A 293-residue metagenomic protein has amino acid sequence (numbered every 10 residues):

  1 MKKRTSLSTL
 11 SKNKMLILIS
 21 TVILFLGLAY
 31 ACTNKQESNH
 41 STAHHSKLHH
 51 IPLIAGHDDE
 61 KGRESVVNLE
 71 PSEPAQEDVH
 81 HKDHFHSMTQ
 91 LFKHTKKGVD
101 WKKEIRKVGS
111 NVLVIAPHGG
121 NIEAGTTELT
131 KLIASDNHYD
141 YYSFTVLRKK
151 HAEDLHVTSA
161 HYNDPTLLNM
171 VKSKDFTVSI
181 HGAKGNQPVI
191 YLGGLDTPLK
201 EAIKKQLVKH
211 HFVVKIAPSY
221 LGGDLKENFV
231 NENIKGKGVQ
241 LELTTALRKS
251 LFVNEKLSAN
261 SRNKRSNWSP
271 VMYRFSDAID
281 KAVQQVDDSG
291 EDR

Functional and structural regions predicted by a protein language model:
M1-K3: Low-complexity, glycine/alanine-rich, low-charge segments that are largely flexible
T5-L18: N-terminal Sec-pathway targeting helices
T5-L7, L28, S38, G56: Helix-centric, low-specificity signal for extended rod-like, repetitive segments
K12-M15, L24, T42-H45: Low-complexity, intrinsically disordered segments with a bias for serine/threonine
I19-G27: Bacterial N-terminal signal peptides
Y30-C32: N-terminal Sec signal peptide cleavage junction
Q36-H40, H44-D292: N-terminal catalytic or cofactor-binding beta/alpha core of small enzyme domains
